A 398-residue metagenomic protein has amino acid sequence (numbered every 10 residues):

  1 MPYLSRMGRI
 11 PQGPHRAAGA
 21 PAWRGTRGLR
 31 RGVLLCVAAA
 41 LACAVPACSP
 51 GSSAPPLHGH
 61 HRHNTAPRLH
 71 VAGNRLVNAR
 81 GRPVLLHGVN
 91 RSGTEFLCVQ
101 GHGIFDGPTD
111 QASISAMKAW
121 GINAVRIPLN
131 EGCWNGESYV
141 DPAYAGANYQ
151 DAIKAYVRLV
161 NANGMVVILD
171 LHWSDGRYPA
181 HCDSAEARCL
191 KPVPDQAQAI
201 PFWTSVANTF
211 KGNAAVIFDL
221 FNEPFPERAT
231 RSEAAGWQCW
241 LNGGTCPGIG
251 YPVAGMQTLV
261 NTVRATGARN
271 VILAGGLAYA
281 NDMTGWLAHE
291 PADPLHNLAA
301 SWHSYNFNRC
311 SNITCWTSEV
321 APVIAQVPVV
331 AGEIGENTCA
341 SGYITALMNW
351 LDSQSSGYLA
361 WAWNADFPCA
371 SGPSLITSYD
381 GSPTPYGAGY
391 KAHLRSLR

Functional and structural regions predicted by a protein language model:
M7-C36: Bacterial N-terminal signal peptides that target proteins for export
R30-A40, I168, V260, T284: Sec-dependent N-terminal signal peptides
A44-A47: C-terminal motif of bacterial Sec signal peptides marking the signal peptidase cleavage site
A54-A124, H393-S396: N-terminal carbohydrate-binding accessory modules
R68, D106, L190-V193, A197-I217 (+2 more regions): Extracellular glycoside hydrolase catalytic/binding regions
V84-T109, E137-A145, K191, N306-R309 (+1 more regions): Acidic/histidine-rich helix-loop elements that form or flank divalent-metal/phosphate-binding sites at the catalytic
D106-Y178, Q198, P252, V260-T266 (+1 more regions): Aromatic-lined substrate-binding rim segments of carbohydrate-active enzymes
